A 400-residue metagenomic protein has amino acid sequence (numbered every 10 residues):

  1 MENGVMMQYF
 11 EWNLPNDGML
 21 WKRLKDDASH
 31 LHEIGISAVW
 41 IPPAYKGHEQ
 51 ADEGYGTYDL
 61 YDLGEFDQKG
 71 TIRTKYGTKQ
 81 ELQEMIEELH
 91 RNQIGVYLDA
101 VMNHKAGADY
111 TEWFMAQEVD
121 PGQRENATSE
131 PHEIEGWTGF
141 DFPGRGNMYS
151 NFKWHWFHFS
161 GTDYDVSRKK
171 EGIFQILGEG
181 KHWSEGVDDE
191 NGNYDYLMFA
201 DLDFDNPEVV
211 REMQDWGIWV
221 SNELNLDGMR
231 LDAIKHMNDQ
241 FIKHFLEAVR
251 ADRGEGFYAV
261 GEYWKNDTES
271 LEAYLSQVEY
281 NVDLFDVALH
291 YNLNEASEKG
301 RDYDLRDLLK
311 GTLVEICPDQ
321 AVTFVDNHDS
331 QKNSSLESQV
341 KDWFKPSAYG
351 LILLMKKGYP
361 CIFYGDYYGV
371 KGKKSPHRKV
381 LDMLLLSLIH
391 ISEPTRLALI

Functional and structural regions predicted by a protein language model:
M1-G18, L197-A200: Boundary/entry segment of secreted carbohydrate-active catalytic domains
E2-M7, R23-I36, Y45, E49-G64 (+7 more regions): Active-site-proximal helices and loops of the catalytic beta/alpha 8
D17, W21, K75-L82, N206 (+2 more regions): Solvent-exposed, acidic/flexible segments
G70-H90: A conserved donor-nucleotide-binding helix/loop in the catalytic core of Leloir-type glycosyltransferases
V119-N193: Core domains of carbohydrate- and sulfate-ester-processing enzymes
K181-E223, I234: Active-site-adjacent "subsite" loops/lids of carbohydrate-active enzymes
